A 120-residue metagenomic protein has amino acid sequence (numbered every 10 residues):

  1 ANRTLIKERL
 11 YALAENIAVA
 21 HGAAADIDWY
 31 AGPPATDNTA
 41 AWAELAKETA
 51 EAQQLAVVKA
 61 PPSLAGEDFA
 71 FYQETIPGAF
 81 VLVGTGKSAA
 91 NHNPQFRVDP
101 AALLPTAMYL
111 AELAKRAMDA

Functional and structural regions predicted by a protein language model:
A1-A120: Metal-dependent amide/peptide-bond hydrolase catalytic core, centered on the "pita-bread" metallohydrolase fold
